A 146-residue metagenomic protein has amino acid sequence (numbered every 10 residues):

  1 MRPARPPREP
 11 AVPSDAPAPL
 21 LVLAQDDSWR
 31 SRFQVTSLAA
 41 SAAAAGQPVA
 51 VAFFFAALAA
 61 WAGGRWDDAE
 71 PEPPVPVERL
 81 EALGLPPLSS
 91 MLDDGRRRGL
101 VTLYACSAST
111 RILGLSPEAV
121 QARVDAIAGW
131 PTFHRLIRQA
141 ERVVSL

Functional and structural regions predicted by a protein language model:
M1-S14: Positively charged, low-complexity intrinsically disordered leader regions
L21-F33, L80: Short, glycine-rich nucleotide/cofactor-binding loops
R32-G46, V51: Histidine-anchored nucleotide/phosphate-binding helix
V49-F55, Y104-S107: Short internal beta-strands
A57-E70: N-terminal beta-loop-helix "entrance" segment that forms/cooperates in small-molecule cofactor or anionic ligand
A69-T102: A glycine-rich helix N-cap at a beta->alpha junction
G95-R97, V101-A108, L113-P117, A122-V124: Ligand-binding beta-strand-loop-alpha-helix segment within the catalytic cores of soluble metabolic enzymes
H134-L146: Glycine-rich, aromatic-bearing surface loops/beta-hairpins
